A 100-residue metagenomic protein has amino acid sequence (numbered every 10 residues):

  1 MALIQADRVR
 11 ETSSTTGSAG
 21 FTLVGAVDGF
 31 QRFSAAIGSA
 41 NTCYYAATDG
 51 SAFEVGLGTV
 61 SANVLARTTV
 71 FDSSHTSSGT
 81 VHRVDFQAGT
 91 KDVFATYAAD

Functional and structural regions predicted by a protein language model:
M1-D100: N-terminal assembly/attachment segments of tailed bacteriophage virion structural proteins
